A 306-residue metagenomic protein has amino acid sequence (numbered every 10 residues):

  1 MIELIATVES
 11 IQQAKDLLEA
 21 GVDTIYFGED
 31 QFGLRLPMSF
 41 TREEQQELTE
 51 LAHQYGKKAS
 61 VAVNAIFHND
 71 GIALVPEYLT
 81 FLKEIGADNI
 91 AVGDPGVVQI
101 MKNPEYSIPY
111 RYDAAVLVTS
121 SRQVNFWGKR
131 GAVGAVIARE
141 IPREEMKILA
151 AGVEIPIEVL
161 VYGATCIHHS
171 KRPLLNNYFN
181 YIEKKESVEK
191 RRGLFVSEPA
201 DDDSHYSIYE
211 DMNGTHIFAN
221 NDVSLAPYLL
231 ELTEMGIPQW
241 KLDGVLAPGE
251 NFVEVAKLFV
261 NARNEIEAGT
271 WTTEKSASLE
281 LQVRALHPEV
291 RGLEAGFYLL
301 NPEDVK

Functional and structural regions predicted by a protein language model:
M1-V116, R143-K306: Active-site pocket-lining/capping segments in soluble small-molecule metabolic enzymes
S120-R122: Conserved nucleotide-cofactor-binding alpha/beta core module
G131-A132: As written
A138-E140: Output/docking surface of receiver
